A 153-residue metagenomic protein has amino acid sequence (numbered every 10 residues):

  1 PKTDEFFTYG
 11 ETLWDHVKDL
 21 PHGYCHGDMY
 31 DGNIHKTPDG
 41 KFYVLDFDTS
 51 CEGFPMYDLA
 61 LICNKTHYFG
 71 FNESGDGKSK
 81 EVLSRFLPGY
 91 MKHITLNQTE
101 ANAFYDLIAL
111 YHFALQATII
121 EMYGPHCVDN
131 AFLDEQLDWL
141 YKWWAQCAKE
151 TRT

Functional and structural regions predicted by a protein language model:
P1-G27, T37-D39: An alpha-helical support segment within catalytic cores of ATP-dependent transferases
G23, Y43-L45, P55: Protein kinase-like catalytic core scaffold
D28, D46: Conserved catalytic-loop position in the HRD/HxD motif
M56-I94, Y111-H126: Active-site activation/catalytic loop segments of kinase-like enzymes and analogous catalytic loops in related
L96-I108: All-alpha amphipathic helical-bundle segments outside canonical DNA-binding/catalytic cores that form hydrophobic
L115-T153: ATP/Mg2+ or Mg2+-diphosphate-binding catalytic cores that bind nucleotide phosphates or diphosphates via glycine-rich
